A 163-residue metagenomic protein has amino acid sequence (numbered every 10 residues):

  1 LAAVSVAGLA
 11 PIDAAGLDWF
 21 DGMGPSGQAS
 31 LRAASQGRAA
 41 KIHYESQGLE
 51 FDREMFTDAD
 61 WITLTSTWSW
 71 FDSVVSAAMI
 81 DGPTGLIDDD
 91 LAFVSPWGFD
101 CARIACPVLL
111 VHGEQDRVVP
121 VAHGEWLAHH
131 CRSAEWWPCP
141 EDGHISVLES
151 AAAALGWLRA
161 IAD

Functional and structural regions predicted by a protein language model:
V4, L109-V111, W137: Hydrophobic/aromatic beta-strand patches that form the interior of the parallel beta-sheet core in alpha/beta enzyme
V4-A15: Active-site nucleophile loop of the alpha/beta-hydrolase fold
G22-F99: Alpha/beta-hydrolase
A102-A105, H130-C131: Short, conserved loop/helix-junction motifs that constitute active-site signature segments in enzyme catalytic cores
I104, L110-H112, D116: Short beta-strand/loop motif that positions the catalytic acidic residue of the alpha/beta-hydrolase fold
R117-H123: Conserved alpha/beta-hydrolase "acid-adjacent" motif
A134-D163: Catalytic active-site module of serine/aspartate enzymes centered on a nucleophile-bearing elbow/loop
